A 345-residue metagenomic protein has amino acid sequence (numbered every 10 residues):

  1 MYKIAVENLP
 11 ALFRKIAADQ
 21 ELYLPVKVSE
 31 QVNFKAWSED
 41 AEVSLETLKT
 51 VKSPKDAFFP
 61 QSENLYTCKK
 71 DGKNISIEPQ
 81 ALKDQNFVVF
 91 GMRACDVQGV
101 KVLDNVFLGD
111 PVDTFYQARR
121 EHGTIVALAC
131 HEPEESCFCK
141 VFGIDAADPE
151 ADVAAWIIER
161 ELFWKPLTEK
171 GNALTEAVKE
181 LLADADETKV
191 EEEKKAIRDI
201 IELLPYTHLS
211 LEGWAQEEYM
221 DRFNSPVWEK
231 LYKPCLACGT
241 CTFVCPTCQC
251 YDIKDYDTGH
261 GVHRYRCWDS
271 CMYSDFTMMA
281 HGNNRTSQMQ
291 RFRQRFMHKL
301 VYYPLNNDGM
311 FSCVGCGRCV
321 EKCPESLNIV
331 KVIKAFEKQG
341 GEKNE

Functional and structural regions predicted by a protein language model:
M1-E218: Iron-sulfur-associated redox domains of electron-transfer enzymes in respiratory and anaerobic energy metabolism
N8-L12, C241, C267, N328: General structural feature for long, well-ordered alpha-helical segments within catalytic domains of soluble enzymes
I16, D104, C235, F336-Q339: Alpha-helix boundary/capping residues
R93, G239, F243, E321: Short alpha-helical basic/polar micro-motif
V100, P246-C250, P324: Active-site-flanking alpha-helical
L211-K233, Y251-E345: Ferredoxin-type iron-sulfur electron-transfer modules in oxidoreductases and energy-metabolism complexes
Y232-D252: Basic (Lys/Arg-enriched) interaction patch that binds polyanionic ligands
